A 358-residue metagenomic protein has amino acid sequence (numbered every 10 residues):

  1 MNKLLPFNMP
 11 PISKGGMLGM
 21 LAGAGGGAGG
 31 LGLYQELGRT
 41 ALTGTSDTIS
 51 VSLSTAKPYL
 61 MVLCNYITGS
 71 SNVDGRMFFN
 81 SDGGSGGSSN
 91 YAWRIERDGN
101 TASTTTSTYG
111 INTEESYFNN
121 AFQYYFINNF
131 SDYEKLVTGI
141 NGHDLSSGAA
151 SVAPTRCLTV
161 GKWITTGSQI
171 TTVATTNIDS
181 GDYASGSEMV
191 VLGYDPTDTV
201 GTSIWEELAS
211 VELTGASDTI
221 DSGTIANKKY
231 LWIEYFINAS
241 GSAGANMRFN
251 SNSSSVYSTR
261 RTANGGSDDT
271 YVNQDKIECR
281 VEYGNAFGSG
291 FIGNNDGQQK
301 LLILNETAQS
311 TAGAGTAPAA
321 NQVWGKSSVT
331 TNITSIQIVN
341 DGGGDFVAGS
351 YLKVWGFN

Functional and structural regions predicted by a protein language model:
M1-N2: Sec-dependent, cleavable N-terminal signal peptides
P11: N-terminal glycine-rich anion-binding loops that anchor highly charged ligand groups
K14-G15, A22-N358: Surface-exposed molecular-recognition determinants
